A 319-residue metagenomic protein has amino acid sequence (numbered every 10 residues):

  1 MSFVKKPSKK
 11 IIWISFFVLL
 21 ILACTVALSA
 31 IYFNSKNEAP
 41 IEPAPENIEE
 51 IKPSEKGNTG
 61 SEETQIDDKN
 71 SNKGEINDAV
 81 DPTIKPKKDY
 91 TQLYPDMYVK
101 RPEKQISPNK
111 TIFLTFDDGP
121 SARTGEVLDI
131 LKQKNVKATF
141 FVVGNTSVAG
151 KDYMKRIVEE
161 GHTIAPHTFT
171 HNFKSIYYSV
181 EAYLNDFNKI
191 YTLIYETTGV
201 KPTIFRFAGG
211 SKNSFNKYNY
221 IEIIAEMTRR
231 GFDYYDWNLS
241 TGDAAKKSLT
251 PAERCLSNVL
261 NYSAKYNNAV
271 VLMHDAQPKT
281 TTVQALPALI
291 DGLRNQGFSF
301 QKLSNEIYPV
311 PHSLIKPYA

Functional and structural regions predicted by a protein language model:
S2-I21: N-terminal Sec-pathway targeting helices
S8-W13, Y32-I41, K73-V80, A269-M273 (+1 more regions): Conserved short hydrophobic patches within well-ordered secondary structure
L22-Y32: Hydrophobic alpha-helical membrane-insertion segments, chiefly the h-region of N-terminal signal peptides
I31-N109: N-terminal, intrinsically disordered, polar/charged segments of Gram-positive cell-envelope systems that serve as
D78-K201, G292, Y308: Active-site beta->alpha N-cap acidic-glycine motif
H171-L272, A276-S299, N305-E306, H312-P317: Catalytic domains of cell-wall/extracellular-matrix polysaccharide-remodeling enzymes, centered on de-N-acetylation
